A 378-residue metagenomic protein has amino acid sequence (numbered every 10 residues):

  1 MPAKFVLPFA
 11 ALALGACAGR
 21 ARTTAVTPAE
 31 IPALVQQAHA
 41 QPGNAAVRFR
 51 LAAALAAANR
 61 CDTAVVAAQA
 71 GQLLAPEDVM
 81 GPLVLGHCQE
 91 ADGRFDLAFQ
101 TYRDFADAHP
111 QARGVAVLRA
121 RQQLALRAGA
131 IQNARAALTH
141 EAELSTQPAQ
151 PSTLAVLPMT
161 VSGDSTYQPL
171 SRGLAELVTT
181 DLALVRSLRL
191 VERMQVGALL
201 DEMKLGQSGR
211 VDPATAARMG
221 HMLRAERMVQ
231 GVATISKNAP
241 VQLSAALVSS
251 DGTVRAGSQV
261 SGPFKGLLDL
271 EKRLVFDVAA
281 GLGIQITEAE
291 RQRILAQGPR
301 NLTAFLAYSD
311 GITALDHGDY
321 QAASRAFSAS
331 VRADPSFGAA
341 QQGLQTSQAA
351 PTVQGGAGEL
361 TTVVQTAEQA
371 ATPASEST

Functional and structural regions predicted by a protein language model:
Q36-A40, A70-L73, A106-D107, V331-R332: Conserved structural position within tetratricopeptide repeats
P42-G43, P76, P110, P335: Short coil turns that delineate tetratricopeptide repeat
R50, V84, L118-R121, G343: Canonical tetratricopeptide repeat
A57, A91, L124, A128 (+2 more regions): Register position in tetratricopeptide repeats
N133-E143, L177, D181, G197-L306: Catalytic-center loop of serine/cysteine hydrolases
